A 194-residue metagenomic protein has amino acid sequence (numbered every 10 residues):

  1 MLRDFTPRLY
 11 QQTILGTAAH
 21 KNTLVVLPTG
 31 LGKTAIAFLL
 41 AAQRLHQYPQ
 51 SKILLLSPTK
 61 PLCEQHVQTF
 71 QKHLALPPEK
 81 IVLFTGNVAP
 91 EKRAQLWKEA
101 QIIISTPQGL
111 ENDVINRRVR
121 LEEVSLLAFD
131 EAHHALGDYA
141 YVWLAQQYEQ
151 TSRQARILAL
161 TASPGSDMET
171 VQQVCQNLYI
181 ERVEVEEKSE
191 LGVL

Functional and structural regions predicted by a protein language model:
M1-V26: Conserved pre-motif I regulatory segment
H20-V25, Q50-I53, A100-Q101, A155-R156: Pre-Walker A (Motif I) flank of P-loop NTPase domains
T29-L39, Q50-F70, S163-D167: Conserved Walker A/P-loop ATP-binding site and its immediately adjacent core in helicase/helicase-like ATPase domains
K33-A42, Y139-L144: Motif I (Walker A/P-loop) of helicase-class P-loop NTPases
L62-T85, L178: Conserved helix-turn-beta segment of the N-terminal RecA-like "Helicase ATP-binding" lobe in SF1/SF2 helicases
A89-I103: Conserved motor-coupling elements within RecA-like helicase/translocase cores
P107-E111, I115-S166, T170: SF2 helicase catalytic motif II
E169-Q172, Y179-L194: Conserved interdomain linker/interface between the two RecA-like ATPase lobes of SF2 helicase motors
